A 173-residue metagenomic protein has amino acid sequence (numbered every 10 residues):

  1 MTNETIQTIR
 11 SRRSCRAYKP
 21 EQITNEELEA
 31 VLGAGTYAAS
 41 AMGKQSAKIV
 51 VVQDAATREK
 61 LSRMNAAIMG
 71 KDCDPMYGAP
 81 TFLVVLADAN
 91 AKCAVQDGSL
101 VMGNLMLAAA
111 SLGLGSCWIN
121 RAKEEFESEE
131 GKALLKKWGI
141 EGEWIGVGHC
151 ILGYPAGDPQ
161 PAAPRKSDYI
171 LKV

Functional and structural regions predicted by a protein language model:
M1-V173: Acidic, surface-exposed loops and disordered segments
